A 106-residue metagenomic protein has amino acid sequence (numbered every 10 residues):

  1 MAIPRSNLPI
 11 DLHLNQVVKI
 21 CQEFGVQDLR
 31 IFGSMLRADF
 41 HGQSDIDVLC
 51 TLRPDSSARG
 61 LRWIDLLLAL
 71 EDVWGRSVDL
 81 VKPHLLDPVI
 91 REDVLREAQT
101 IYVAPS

Functional and structural regions predicted by a protein language model:
M1-D28, L36-G42, R53-S106: Catalytic core of pol beta-like nucleotidyltransferases
I31: Conserved histidines in hydrophobic membrane contexts and catalytic metal-binding motifs
S44-I46: Change "...and in nucleic-acid phosphodiester-cleaving endonucleases..." to "...and in nucleic-acid processing enzymes
L49-T51: Short hydrophobic/aromatic beta-strand micro-patches that form the beta-sheet surface supporting nucleotide- or nucleic
